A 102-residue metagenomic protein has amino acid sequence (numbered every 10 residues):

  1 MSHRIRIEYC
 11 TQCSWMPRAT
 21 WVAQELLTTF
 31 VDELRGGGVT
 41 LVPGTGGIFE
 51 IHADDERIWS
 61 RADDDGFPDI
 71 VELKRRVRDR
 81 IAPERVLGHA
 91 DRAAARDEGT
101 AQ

Functional and structural regions predicted by a protein language model:
M1-Q102: Domain-level signature for proteins that mediate thiol-based redox and metal-cofactor handling
